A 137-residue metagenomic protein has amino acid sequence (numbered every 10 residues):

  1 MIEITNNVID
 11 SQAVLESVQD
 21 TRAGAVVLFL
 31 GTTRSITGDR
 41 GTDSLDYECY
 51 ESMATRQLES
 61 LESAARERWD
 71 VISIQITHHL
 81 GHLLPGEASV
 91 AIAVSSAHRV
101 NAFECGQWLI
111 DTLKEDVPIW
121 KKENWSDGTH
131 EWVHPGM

Functional and structural regions predicted by a protein language model:
M1-A88, A97-M137: N-terminal, polar/charged subdomain of small-to-medium soluble alpha/beta proteins
A93-S95: Short hydrophobic/aromatic beta-strand micro-patches that form the beta-sheet surface supporting nucleotide- or nucleic
